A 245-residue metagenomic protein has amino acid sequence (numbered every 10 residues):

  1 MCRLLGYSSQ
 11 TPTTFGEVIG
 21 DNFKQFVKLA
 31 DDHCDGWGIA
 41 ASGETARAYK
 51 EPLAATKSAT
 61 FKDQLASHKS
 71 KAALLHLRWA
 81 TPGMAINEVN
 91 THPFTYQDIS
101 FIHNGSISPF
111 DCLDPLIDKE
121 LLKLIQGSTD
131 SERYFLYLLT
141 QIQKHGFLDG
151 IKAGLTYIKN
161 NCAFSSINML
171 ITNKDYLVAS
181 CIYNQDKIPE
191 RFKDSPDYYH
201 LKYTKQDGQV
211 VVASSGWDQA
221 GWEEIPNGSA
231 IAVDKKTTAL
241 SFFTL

Functional and structural regions predicted by a protein language model:
M1-A54, N184, S229-A230, T237-L245: Extreme N-terminus nucleophile/cap motif
C2, I99-P109: Conserved beta-strand-loop-short alpha-helix elements that form and flank the Mn2+/Mg2+-coordinating active site
L5-Q10, S42, A48-H76, Y134 (+1 more regions): Short, compositionally biased leader-like segments
P52-Q64, H76-Q97, L116-E120, G216: Short acidic (Asp/Glu) patches
L116-L139: Long, charge-dense
G127, S131, Q141-K144, A163-M169: Internal, well-folded beta-alpha domain core
F147-Y183: Catalytic core of PPM/PP2C metal-dependent serine/threonine phosphatase domains
P189-S229: A conserved acidic, glycine/proline-rich C-terminal tail/linker
